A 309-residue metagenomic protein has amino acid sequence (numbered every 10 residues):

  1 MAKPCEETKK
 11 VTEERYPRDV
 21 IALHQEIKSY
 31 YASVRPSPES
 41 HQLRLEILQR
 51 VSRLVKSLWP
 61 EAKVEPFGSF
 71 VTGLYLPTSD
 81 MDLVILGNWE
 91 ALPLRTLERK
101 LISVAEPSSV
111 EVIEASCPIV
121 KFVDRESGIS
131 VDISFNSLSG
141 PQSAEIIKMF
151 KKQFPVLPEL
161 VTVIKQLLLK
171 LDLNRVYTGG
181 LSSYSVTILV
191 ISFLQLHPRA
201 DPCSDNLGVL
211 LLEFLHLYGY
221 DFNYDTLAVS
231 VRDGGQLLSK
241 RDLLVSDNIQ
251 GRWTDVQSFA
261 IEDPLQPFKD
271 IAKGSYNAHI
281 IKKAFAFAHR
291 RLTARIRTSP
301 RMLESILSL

Functional and structural regions predicted by a protein language model:
M1-P66, G73-T78, E90-L92, Q142 (+2 more regions): N-terminal regions immediately upstream of nucleotidyltransferase
A22, E26, E46, R50 (+7 more regions): Acidic, Ser/Thr-rich intrinsically disordered and amphipathic helical segments
H24, Q195-L309: Pol beta-like nucleotidyltransferase catalytic core
R50-S52, F67-T72, A105-S109, S116-I119 (+3 more regions): Eukaryotic intrinsically disordered and solvent-exposed regulatory patches
G68-L101, I133-S134, V190: Catalytic metal-binding acidic patch
L97-P141, E159, K170: Conserved catalytic core of two-metal-ion nucleotidyltransferases
A144-S183: Basic, alpha-helical interaction scaffolds
I188-L196: Short glycine/serine- and small hydrophobic-enriched flexible loop segments
